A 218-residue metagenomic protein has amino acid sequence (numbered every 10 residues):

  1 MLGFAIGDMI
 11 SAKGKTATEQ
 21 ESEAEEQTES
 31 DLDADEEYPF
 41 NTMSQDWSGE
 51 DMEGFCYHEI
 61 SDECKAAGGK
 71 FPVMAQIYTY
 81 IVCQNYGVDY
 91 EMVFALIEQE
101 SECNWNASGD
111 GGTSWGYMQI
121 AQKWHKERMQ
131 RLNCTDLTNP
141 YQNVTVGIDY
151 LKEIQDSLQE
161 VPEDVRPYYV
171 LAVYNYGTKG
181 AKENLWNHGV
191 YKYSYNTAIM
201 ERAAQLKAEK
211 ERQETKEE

Functional and structural regions predicted by a protein language model:
M1-T16, S22, E26-T28, L32-S48 (+2 more regions): Non-catalytic cell-wall polysaccharide-engagement segments
I6, D33-C103, Q159, K210 (+1 more regions): Export/targeting segments at the very N-terminus of extracytoplasmic proteins
Y80-I81, N106, R131-L132: Short secondary-structure capping micro-motifs at structural edges
Y90, S114, Y141: Glycine-rich phosphate-binding loop at the start of an alpha helix
V93, G112-S114, P167-Y168: A structure-centric signal for secondary-structure junctions around beta-strands
A95, Y117-Q119, V170-V173: Structural recognition of the beta-strand scaffold that forms the well-ordered cores of secreted hydrolase catalytic
N106-D110, N184-L185: Short, solvent-exposed loop/turn and secondary-structure capping segments
S108-R128: Short, surface-exposed glycine/acidic/tryptophan-bearing loops
